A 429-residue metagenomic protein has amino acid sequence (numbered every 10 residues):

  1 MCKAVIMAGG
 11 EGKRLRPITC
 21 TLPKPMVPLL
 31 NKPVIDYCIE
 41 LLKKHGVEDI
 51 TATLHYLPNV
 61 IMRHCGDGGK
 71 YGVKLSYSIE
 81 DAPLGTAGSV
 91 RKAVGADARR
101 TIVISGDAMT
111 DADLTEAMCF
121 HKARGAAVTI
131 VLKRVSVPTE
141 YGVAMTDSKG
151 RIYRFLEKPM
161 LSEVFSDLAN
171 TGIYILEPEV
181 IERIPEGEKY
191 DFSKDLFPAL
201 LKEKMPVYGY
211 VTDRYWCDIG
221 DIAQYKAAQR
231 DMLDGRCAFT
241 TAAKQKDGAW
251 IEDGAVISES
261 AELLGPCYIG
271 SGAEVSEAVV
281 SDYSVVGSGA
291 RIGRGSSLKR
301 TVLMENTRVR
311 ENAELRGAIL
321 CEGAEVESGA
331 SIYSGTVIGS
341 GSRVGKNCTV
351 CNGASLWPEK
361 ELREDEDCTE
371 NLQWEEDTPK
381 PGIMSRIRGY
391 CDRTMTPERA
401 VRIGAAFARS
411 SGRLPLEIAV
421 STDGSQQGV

Functional and structural regions predicted by a protein language model:
C2, E48, R99, A127 (+1 more regions): Short acidic/polar active-site loop segments enriched in Thr and Asp
C2-M62: N-terminal glycine-rich phosphate-binding loop and ensuing alpha1 helix
M62-S148, R183-P185: Conserved beta-loop-beta/alpha segment of the NTase-like Rossmann-fold superfamily that binds/positions NTPs
T101-I102, M109, T115-K122, V135-P138 (+1 more regions): Catalytic-core segments of class I nucleotidyltransferases/pyrophosphorylases that form NMP-activated intermediates
E188, L201-S297: Extended, small-residue-rich solenoid/repeat segments and analogous flexible loops that form exposed scaffolds
V279, R294-I387, C391-D392: Glycine-rich hexapeptide-repeat left-handed beta-helix
D377-Q427: An N-terminal, well-structured beta->alpha segment
